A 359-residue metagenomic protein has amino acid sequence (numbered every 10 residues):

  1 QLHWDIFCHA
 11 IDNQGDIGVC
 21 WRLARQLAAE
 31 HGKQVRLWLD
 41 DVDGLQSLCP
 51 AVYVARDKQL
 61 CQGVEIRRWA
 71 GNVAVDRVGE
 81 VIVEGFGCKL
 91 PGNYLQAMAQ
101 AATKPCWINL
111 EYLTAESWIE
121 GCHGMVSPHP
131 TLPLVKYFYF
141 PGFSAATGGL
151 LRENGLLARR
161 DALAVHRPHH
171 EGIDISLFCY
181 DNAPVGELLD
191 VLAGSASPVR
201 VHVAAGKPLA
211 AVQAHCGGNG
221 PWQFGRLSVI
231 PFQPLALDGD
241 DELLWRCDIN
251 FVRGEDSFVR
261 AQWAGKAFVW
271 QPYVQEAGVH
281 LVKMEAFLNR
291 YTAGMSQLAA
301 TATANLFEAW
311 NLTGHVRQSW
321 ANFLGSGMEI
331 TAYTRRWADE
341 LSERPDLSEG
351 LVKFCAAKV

Functional and structural regions predicted by a protein language model:
Q1-D5: Extreme N-terminal starter segment of soluble prokaryotic enzymes
F7-P133, G206: Active-site and donor-binding regions of nucleotide-sugar-utilizing enzymes
H9, Q14, W21-R25, P234-K283: A donor-sugar binding/catalytic signature common to diverse glycosyltransferases and related nucleotide-sugar
R36, R67, V83, C106-I108 (+5 more regions): Hydrophobic/aromatic beta-strand patches that form the interior of the parallel beta-sheet core in alpha/beta enzyme
E111-E187: A nucleotide-sugar donor-handling region in carbohydrate enzymes
H169-D241: Donor-nucleotide binding loops and adjacent catalytic segments primarily of GT-B fold Leloir glycosyltransferases
R253-T334: Catalytic binding pocket for nucleotide-activated donors in carbohydrate/polymer assembly enzymes
L341-V359: C-terminal alpha-helical cap of glycosyltransferases
